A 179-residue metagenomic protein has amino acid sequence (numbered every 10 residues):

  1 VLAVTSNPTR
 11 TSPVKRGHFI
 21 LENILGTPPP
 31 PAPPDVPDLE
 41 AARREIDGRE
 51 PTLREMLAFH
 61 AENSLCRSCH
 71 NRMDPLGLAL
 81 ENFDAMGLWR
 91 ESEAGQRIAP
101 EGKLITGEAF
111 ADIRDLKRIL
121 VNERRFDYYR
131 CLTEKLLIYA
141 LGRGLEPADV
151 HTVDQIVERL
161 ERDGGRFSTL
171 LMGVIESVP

Functional and structural regions predicted by a protein language model:
V1-F126, T133-I138, V150-D163, M172-P179: Active-site substrate-binding loop specific to GH73 endo-beta-N-acetylglucosaminidase modules in bacterial autolysins
Y139-G144: Core structural elements
R166-F167: Helix N-cap / loop-to-helix initiation motif
